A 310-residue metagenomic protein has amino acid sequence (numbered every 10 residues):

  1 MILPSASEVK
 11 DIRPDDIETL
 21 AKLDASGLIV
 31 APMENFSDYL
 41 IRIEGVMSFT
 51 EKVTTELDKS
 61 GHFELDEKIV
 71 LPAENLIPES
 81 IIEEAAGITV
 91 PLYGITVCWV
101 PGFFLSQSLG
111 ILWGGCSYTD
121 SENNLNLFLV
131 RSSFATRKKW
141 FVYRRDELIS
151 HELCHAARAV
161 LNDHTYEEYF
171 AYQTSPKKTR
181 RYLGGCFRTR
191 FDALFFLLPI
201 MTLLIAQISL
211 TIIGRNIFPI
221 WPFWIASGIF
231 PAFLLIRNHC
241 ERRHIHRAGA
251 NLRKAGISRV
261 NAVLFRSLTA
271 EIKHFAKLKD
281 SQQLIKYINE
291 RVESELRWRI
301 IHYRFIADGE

Functional and structural regions predicted by a protein language model:
M1-I95: N-terminal leader/propeptide segments of preproteins
I2-T19, S133-T136, Y287-E310: Membrane-proximal soluble helical/coiled-coil segments that couple transmembrane anchors to catalytic or regulatory
I81-I82, A86-V142: Active-site scaffold of zinc-dependent metalloenzymes
Y143-V160: Active-site recognition of the HExxH zinc-binding catalytic motif
L161-M201: Post-HExxH zinc-binding segment in Zn-dependent metallohydrolases
L197-Q207, G228-L234: Hydrophobic core of alpha-helical transmembrane segments in multi-pass integral membrane proteins
I200-P222: Juxtamembrane "helix exit" motif at the C-terminal ends of alpha-helical transmembrane segments in multi-pass membrane
R215-E310: Pan-zinc metallopeptidase signature
